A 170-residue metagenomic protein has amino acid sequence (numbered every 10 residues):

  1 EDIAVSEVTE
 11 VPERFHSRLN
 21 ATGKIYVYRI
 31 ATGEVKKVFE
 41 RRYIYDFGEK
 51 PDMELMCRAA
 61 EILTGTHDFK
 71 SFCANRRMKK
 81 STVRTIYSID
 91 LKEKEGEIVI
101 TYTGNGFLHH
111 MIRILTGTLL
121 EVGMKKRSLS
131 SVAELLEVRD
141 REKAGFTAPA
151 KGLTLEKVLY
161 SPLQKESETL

Functional and structural regions predicted by a protein language model:
E1-L170: Structured-RNA-binding interfaces characteristic of tRNA pseudouridine synthases
